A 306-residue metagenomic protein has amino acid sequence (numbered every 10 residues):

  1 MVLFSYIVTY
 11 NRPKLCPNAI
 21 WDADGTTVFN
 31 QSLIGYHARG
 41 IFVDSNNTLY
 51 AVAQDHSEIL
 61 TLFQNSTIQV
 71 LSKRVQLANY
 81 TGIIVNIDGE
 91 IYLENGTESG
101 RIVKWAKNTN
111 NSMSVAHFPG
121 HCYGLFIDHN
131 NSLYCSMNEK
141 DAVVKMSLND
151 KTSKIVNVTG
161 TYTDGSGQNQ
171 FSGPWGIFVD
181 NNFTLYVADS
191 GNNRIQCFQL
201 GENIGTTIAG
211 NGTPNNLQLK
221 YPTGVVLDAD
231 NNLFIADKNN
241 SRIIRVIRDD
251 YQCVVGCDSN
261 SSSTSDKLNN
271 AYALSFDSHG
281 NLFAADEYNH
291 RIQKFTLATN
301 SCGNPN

Functional and structural regions predicted by a protein language model:
L3-D24: Blade/loop signatures of beta-propeller domains
T26-S32, I68-R74, N110-A116, V156-G167 (+3 more regions): A short beta-strand motif characteristic of beta-propeller blades
I34-N46, Q76-I91, F118-L133, D164-T184 (+2 more regions): Beta-rich, blade/repeat-based domains predominating in secreted/periplasmic proteins but also intracellular
Y50-A53, Y92-N95, Y134-S136, Y186-A188 (+2 more regions): Residue position within the beta-strands of beta-propeller blades
Y50-R74: Beta-propeller domains
S57-L60, S99-V103, D141-V144, N193-I195 (+2 more regions): Structural signal for beta-propeller blades
F63-T67, W105-N110, S147-K151, Q199-N203 (+2 more regions): Short loop/turn segments that connect beta-strands within beta-propeller blades
N269-N306: Blade-level signature of beta-propeller repeat domains, shared across WD40, Kelch, NHL, RCC1 and BNR/Asp-box propellers
